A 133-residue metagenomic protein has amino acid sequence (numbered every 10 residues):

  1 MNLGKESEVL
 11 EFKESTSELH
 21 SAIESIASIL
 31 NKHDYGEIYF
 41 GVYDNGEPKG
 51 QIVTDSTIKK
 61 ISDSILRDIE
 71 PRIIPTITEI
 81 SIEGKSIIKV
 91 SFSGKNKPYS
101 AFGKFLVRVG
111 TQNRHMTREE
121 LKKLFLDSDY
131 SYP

Functional and structural regions predicted by a protein language model:
M1-P133: Conserved N-terminal catalytic/coupling substructures associated with nucleotide/phosphate chemistry
